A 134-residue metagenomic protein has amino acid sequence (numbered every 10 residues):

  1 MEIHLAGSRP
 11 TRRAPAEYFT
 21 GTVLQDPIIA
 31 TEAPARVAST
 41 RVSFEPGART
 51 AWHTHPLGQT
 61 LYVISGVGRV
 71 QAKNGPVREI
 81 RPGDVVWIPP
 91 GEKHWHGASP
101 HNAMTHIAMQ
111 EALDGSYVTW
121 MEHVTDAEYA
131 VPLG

Functional and structural regions predicted by a protein language model:
M1-V37, T119-G134: A short, N-terminal "cap"/entry segment at the start of jelly-roll beta-barrel domains of the cupin/DSBH fold
L24-P27, A38-H55, P90: Conserved short histidine dyad/triad with adjacent acidic residue
R41-E45, T54-V70, M109-A112: Short, conserved beta-strand element in jelly-roll/cupin
A48, P56-L57, P76, E92 (+2 more regions): A generic "binding-loop/recognition-motif" signal
T50-W52, V70-Q71, I88, K93-P100: Short beta-strand His + acidic residue motifs that chelate non-heme Fe in jelly-roll/DSBH and cupin folds
T60, W87, H101-M121: A short hydrophobic beta-strand segment most commonly corresponding to one strand of the jelly-roll/cupin
N74-G91: Short acidic-glycine-tyrosine-enriched beta hairpin
